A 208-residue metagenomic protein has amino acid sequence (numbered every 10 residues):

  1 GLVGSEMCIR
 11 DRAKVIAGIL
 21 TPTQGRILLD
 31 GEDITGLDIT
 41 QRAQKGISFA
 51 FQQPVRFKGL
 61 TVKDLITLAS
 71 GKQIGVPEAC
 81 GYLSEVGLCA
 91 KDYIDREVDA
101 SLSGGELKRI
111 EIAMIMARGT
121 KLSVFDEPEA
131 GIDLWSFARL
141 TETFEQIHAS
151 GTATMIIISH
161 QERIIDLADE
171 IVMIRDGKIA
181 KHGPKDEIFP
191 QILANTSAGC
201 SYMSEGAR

Functional and structural regions predicted by a protein language model:
L2-I9: Short, small-residue-biased leader/transition segments that mark boundaries at the very start of proteins
A17: Helix-to-loop junction immediately C-terminal to a conserved catalytic motif
G25-D33, K45, E78: Conserved ABC transporter NBD signature motif
D33-S48, I192: ABC ATPase NBD coupling module
Q53, G59-E78: Q-loop/switch helix immediately C-terminal to the Walker
I115-M116: ABC ATPase C-loop
E127-P128: Walker B catalytic motif
